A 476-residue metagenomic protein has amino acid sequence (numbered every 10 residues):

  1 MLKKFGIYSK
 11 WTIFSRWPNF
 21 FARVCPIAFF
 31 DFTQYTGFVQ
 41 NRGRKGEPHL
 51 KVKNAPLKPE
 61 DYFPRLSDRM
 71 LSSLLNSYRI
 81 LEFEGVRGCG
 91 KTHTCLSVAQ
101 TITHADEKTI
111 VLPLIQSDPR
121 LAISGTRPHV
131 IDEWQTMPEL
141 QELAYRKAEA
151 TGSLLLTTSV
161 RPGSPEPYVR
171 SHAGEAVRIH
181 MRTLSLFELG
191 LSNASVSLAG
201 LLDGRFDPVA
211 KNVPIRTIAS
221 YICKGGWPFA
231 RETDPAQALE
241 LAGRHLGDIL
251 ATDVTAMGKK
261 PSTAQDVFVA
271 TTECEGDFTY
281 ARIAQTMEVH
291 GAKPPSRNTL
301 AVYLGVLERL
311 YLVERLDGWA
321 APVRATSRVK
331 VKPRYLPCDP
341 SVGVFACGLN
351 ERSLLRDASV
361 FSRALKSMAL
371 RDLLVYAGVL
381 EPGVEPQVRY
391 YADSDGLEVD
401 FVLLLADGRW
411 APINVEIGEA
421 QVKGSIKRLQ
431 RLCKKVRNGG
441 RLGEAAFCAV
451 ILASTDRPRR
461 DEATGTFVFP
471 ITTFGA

Functional and structural regions predicted by a protein language model:
F38-S72: N-terminal pre-Walker A segment at the start of P-loop NTPase domains
F83: Hydrophobic anchor at the beta1->P-loop junction of P-loop NTPases
T92: Walker A/P-loop
H104, R409-Q421: Active-site ExK catalytic segment of metal-dependent nucleases
V130, S153-S159, H180: Structural recognition of the conserved hydrophobic beta-strand(s) that form the central parallel beta-sheet of P-loop
S159, E166-D277: Interdomain motor-coupling "hinge/lid" segment immediately C-terminal to the ATP-binding subdomain of NTP-driven enzymes
P235-R409: Accessory nucleic acid-recognition modules appended to NTPase machines
A453-A476: Domain-level recognition of nuclease-like catalytic cores that cleave nucleotide substrates
